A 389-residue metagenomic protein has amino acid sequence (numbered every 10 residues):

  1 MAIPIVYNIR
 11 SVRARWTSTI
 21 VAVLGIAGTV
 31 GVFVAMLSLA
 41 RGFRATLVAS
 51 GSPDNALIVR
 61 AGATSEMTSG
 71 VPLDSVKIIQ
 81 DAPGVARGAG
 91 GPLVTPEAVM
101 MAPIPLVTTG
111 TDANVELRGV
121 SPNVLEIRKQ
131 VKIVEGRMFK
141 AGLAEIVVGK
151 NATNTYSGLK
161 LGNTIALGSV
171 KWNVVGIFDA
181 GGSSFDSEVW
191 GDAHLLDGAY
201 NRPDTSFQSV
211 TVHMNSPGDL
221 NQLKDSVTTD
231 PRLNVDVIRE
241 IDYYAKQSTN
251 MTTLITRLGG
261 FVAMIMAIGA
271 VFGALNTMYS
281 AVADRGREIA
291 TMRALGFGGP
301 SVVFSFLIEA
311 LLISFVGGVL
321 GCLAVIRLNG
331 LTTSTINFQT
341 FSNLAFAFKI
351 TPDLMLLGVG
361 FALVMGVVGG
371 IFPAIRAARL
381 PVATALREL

Functional and structural regions predicted by a protein language model:
M1-V6, N234, R387: Short, membrane-interfacial amphipathic segments enriched in basic
W16-F43, T252-E288, L311-L320, V364-V368: Hydrophobic alpha-helical transmembrane segments of multi-pass inner-membrane transport and secretion
A27, G31-E116, E135-R137, G142 (+2 more regions): Hydrophobic, regular-secondary-structure patches
A86-R87, P105-D112, M138, L161-G259: Mechanotransmission and gating elements of multispan inner-membrane complexes involved in transport and envelope
A113-T155: Short beta-strand boundary microenvironments
Y279, R287-T333, L357-M365, G369 (+1 more regions): Transmembrane alpha-helical interface segments in multi-pass membrane proteins
L328-L356: Short juxtamembrane loops and helix-capping segments at transmembrane helix boundaries of multi-pass membrane proteins
A378-L389: Short cytosolic juxtamembrane segments of multi-pass membrane proteins
